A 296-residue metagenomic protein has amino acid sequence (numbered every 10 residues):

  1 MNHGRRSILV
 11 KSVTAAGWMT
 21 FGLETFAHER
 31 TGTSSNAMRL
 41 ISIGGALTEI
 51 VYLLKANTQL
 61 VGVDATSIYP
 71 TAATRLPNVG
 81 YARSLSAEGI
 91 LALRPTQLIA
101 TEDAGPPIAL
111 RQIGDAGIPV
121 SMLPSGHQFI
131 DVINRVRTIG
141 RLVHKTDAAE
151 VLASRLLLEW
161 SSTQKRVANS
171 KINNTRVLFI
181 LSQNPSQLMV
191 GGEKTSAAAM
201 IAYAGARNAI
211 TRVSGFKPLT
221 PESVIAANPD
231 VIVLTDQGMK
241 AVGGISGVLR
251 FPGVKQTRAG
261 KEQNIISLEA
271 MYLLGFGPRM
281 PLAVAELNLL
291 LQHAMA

Functional and structural regions predicted by a protein language model:
M1-G17: N-terminal secretory signal peptides and thylakoid transit peptides that target proteins across membranes
T33-R39, I108-P185, N208-S214, Q263-A296: Extracytoplasmic substrate-binding proteins
R39-L93, Q97-P107, I245: A short, structured surface patch at a secondary-structure boundary
G44, E102-D103, S125, V213 (+2 more regions): Short secondary-structure boundary segments
A87-A100, P221-Q237: Proline-aspartate-enriched helix->loop->beta-strand connector
A104-D115, V233-L249: A ligand-binding cleft/hinge motif common to bilobed small-molecule-binding domains
G191-F216, D236, S267: His/Asp/Glu-enriched short active-site or ligand-binding loop at hydrolase and phosphoryl-transfer sites
